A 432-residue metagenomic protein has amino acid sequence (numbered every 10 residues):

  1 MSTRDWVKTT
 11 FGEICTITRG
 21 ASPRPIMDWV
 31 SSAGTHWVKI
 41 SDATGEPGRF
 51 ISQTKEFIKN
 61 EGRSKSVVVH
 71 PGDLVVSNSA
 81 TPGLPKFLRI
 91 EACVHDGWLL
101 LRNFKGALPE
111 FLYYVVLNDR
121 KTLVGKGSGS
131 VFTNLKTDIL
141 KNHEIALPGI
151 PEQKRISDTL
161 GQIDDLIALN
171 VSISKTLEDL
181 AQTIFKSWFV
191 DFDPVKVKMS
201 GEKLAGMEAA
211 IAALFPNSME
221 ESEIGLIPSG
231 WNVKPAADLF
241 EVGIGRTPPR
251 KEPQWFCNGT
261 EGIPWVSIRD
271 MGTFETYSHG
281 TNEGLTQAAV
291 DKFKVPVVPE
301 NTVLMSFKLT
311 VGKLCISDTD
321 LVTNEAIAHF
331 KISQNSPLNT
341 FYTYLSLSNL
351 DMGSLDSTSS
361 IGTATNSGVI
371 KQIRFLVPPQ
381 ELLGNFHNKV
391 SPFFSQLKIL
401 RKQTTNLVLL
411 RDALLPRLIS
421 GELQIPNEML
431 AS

Functional and structural regions predicted by a protein language model:
M1-S22, N142, A146, I150-S187 (+4 more regions): Non-catalytic DNA-recognition/assembly elements of restriction-modification systems
K8-D28, H36-P71, V94-D96, N217-S222 (+5 more regions): Sequence-specific dsDNA recognition surfaces
K39-S41, Q53-L117, S267, N282-S348 (+2 more regions): A short beta-sheet element
E46-R49, P85, P109-E110, D193 (+2 more regions): Short helix/loop capping segments that flank catalytic or ligand/cofactor-binding pockets
N78, A92-L99, G129-S157, L321-A328 (+1 more regions): A short glycine-rich beta-alpha junction/loop motif
Y113-G125, E144-A146: Well-ordered mid-protein domain cores that form the structural environment of catalytic cofactors
V195-N217: Acidic/histidine-rich catalytic neighborhood
